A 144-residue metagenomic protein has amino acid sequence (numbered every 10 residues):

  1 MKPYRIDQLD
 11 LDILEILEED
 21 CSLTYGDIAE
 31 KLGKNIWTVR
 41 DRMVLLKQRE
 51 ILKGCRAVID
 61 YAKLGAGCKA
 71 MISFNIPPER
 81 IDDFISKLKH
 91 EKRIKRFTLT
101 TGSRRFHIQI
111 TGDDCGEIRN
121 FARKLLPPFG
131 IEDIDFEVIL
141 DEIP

Functional and structural regions predicted by a protein language model:
M1-P144: A compositional/biophysical signature of low hydrophobicity enriched in polar/charged and small residues
